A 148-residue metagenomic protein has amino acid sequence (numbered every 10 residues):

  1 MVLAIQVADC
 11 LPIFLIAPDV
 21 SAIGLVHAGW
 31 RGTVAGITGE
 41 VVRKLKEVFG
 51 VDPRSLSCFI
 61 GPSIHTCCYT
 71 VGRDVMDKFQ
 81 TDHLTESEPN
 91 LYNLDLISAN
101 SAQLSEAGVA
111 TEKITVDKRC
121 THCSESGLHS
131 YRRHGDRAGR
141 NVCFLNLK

Functional and structural regions predicted by a protein language model:
M1-K148: Active-site microenvironment for binding and transforming phosphate-containing groups
